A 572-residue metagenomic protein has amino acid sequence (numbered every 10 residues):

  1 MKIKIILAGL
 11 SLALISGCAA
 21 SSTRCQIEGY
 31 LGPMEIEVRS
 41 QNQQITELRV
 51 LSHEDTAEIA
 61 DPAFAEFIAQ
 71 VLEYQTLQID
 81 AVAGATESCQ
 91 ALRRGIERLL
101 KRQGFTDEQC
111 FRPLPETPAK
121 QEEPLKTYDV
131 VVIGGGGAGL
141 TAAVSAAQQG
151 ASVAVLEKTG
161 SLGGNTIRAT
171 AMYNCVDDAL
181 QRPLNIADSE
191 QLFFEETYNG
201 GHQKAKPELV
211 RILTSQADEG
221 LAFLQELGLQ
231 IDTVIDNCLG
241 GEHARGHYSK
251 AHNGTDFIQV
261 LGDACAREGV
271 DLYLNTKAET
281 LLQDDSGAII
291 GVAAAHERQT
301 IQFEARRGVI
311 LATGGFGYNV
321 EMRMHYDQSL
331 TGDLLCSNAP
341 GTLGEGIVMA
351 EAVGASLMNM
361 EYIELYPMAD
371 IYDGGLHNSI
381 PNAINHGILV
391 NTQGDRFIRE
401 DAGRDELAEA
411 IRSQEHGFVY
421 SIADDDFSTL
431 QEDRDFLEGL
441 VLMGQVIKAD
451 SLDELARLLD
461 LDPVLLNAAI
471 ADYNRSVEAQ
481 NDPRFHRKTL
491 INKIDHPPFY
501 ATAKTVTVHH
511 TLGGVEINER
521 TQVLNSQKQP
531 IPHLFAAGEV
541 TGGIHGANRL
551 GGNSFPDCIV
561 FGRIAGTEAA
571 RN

Functional and structural regions predicted by a protein language model:
A19-T56, S379, P483-G514: Structured beta-strand/loop patches that form or line metal/cofactor-binding pockets in enzymes
S22-P113: Active-site- and interface-proximal helix/loop "cap" or "latch" segments in soluble metabolic and energy-transducing
Q78, V82, S152, S161-D271 (+3 more regions): Conserved N-terminal/central alpha/beta ligand/cofactor-binding core
A119-A138, A154: Beta1/beta-strand and adjacent pyrophosphate-binding region of the FAD-binding site in flavoprotein oxidoreductases
K250-R307, I347, V353: Helical element adjacent to the flavin cofactor pocket in flavoenzyme catalytic cores
T280, L465-N548: A glycine-rich dinucleotide-binding beta-alpha-beta segment and adjacent secondary-structure elements that constitute
E297-Q299, E304-A369, I564: Glycine-rich loop(s) and the adjacent beta-strand/alpha-helix scaffold that form part
L343, I347-E351, A355-L461: An anion/pyrophosphate-binding glycine-rich loop and adjacent beta-alpha core in soluble alpha-beta enzymes
